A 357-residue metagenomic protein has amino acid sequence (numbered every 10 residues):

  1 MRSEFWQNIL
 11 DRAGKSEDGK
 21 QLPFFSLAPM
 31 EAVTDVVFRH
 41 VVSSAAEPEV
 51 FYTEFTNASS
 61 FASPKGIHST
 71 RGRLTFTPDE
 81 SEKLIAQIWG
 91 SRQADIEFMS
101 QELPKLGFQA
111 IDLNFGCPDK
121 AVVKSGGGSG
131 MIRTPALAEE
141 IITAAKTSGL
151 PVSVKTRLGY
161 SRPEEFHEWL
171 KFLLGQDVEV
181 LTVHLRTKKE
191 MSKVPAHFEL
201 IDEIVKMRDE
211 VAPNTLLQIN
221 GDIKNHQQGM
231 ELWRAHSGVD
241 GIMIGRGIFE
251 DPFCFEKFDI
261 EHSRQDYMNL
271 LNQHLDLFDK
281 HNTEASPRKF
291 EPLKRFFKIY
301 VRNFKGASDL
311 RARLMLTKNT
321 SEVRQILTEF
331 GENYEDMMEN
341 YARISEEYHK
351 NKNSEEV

Functional and structural regions predicted by a protein language model:
M1-Q21, F25-S26, E31, V37 (+7 more regions): Alpha/beta catalytic cores of nucleotide-metabolism and tRNA/nucleoside-modifying enzymes
R2-S16, M30-E102: Glycine-rich, positively charged N-terminal anion/phosphate-binding segment
F25-A28, F51-T53, L84-I88, I111-L113 (+4 more regions): Hydrophobic faces of well-ordered beta-strands that scaffold small-molecule active sites in alpha/beta enzyme cores
M30-A32, T56-A58, W89-S91, G116-P118 (+4 more regions): Active-site beta-loop-alpha junctions enriched in small/polar residues
G66-I67, T77, K120-S129: An active-site metal/cofactor-coordinating segment within enzyme catalytic domains
E97-I111, F115-S125, A136-L217: Alpha/beta enzyme core
G126-I132, E190-M191, D259-E261: Short glycine-enriched, charge-decorated loop/helix-capping segments at active-site entrances that position
